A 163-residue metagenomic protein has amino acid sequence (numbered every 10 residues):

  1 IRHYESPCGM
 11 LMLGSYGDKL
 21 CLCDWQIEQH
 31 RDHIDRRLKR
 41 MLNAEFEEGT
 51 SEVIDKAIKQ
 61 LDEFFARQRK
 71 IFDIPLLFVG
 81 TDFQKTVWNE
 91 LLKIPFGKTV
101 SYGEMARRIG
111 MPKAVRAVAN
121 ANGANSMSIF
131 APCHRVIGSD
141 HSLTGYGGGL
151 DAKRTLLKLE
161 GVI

Functional and structural regions predicted by a protein language model:
I1, I129-V136: Short Lys/Arg-enriched helix C-cap and helix-to-coil transition segments that create basic nucleic-acid-contact patches
I1-K113, L159-I163: Basic nucleic-acid-binding alpha-helical/helix-turn surface characteristic of O6-alkylguanine DNA
I34, P132, A152-K153: Short, hydrophobic-biased amphipathic alpha-helical segments
L91, C133-H134, L156: Structural signal for hydrophobic
P95, P112, S126-S128, P132: Proline-centered helix-kink/hinge sites
R116-S128: Regulatory, non-catalytic segments
S139-I163: …primarily DNA-binding HTH/wHTH and HhH modules…
